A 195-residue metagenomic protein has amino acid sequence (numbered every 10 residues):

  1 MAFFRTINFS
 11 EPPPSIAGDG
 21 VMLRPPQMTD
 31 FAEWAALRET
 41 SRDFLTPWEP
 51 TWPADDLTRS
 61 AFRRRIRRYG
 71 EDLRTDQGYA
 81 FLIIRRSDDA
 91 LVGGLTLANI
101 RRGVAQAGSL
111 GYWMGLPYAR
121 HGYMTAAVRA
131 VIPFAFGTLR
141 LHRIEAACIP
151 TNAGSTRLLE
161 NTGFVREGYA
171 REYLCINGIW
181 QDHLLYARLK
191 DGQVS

Functional and structural regions predicted by a protein language model:
M1-E33, L37-P47, A80-S195: Acyl-donor (CoA/ACP) binding surface of acyl/acetyltransferases
T46-R67: Conserved GNAT-fold acetyl-CoA-binding loop/helix
R68-D72, F134: A generic secondary-structure signal
E71-Q77, F164: Short loop/turn motifs at secondary-structure junctions and domain boundaries
